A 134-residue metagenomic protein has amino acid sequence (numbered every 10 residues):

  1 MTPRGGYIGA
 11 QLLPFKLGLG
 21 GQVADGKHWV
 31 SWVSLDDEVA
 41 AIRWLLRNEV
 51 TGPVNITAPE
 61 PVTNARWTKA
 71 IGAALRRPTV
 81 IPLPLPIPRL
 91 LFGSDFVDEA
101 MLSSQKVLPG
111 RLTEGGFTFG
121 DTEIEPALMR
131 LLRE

Functional and structural regions predicted by a protein language model:
M1-A10: Flexible, glycine-rich beta-alpha linker
T2, V30-V33, V62, V107 (+1 more regions): Residue-level signal for the nucleotide or nucleotide-sugar donor/cofactor binding architecture
G9-G20, H28-V62: Alpha-helical substrate-binding/gating segment
A10-W32, A73-S104: Alpha-helical membrane-targeting segments
L12, K69, P109-R111: Short glycine-/small-residue-rich flexible loop motifs, especially phosphate/cofactor-binding loops
A41-I42, N48-D95, M129-E134: Mid/C-terminal beta-alpha module of Rossmann-like enzyme folds, strongest in SDR-family dehydrogenases/epimerases
E99-E134: C-terminal amphipathic/interface module of NAD(P)-dependent oxidoreductases and related NAD-binding regulators
